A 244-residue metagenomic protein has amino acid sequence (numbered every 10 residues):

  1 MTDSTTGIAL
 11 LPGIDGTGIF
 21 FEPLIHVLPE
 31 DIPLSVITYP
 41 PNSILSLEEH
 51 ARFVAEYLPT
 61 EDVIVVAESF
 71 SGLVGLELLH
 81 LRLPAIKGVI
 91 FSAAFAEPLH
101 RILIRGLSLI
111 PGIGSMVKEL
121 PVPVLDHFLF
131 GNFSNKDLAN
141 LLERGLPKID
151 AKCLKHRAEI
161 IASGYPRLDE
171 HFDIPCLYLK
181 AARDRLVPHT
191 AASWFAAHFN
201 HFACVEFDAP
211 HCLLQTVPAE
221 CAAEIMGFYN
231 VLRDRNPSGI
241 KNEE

Functional and structural regions predicted by a protein language model:
T2-I44: Conserved HGGG/HGGXW glycine-rich cap/lid loop of the alpha/beta-hydrolase fold
P23, I174, P188-A197: Short alpha-helix in the alpha/beta-hydrolase fold that links the catalytic acid
L45-S46, A209-A222: Catalytic histidine-centered segment of alpha/beta-hydrolase-like enzymes
L47, H80, A85-V117: Flexible "cap/lid" loop of the alpha/beta hydrolase fold
A67-G75: Gly/Ala-rich beta-loop-alpha elbow adjacent to hydrolase catalytic centers
E119-E170: Conserved alpha/beta-hydrolase catalytic His-Asp/Glu region
F172, Y178-K180, D184: Short beta-strand/loop motif that positions the catalytic acidic residue of the alpha/beta-hydrolase fold
R183-V187, C212: Acidic catalytic loop of the alpha/beta-hydrolase fold
